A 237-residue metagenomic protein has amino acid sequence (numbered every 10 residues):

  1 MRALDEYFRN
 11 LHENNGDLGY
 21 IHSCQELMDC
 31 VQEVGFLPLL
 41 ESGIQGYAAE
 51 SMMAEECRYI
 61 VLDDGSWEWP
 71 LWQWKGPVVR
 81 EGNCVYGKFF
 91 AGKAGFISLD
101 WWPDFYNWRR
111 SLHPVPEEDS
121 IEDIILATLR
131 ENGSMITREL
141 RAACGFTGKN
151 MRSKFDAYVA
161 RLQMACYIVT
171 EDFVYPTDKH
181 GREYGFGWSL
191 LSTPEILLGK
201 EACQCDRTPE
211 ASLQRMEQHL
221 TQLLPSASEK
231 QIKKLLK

Functional and structural regions predicted by a protein language model:
M1-K237: Long, low-complexity intrinsically disordered regions
